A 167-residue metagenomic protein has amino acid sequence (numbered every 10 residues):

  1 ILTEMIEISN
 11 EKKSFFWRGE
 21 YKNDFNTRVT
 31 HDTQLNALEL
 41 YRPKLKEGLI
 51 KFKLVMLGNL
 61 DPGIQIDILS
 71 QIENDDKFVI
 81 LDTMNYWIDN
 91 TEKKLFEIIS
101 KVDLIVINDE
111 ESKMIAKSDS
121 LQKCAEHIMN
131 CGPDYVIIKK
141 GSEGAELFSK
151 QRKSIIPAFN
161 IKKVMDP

Functional and structural regions predicted by a protein language model:
I1-M56, S70-D76: Conserved N-terminal subdomain of the carbohydrate kinase-like
L2-I6, F78-D82, S154-A158: Short hydrophobic/aromatic-enriched beta-strand-loop microsegments
E4, F52, D76-F78, V102 (+2 more regions): A structural micro-motif
I8-N10, T83-W87, E110-E111, F159-K163: Short, acidic/turn-prone active-site loops that include or flank metal/cofactor- and phosphate-binding residues
L45, L95, V164: Acidic, amphipathic alpha-helical patches
L54-H127, G144-A145: Conserved beta-alpha-beta core of the PfkB/ribokinase-like small-molecule kinase fold
Q71, L121-P167: Conserved phosphate-binding/catalytic region of the ribokinase-like
